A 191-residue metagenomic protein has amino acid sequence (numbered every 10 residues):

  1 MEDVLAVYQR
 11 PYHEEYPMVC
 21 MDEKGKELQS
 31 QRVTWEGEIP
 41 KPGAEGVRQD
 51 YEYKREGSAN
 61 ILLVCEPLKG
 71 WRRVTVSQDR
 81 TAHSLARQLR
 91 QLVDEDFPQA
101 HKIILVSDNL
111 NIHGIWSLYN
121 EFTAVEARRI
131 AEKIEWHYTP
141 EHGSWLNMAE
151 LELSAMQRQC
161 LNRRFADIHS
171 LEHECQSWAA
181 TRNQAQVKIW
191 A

Functional and structural regions predicted by a protein language model:
M1-H83, R87-R90: Extended, low-complexity cationic-aromatic segments
C20-D22, V64, G70, L89 (+6 more regions): Mobile genetic element proteins and their domesticated derivatives, centered on retroelements and DNA transposons
K24-K26, L68, L110-I112, H142-W145: Conserved nucleotide-binding/hydrolysis micro-motifs of P-loop NTPases
S30-R32, G114-N120: A short acidic (Asp/Glu
E45-Y53, E126-M148, R164-F165: RNase H-like polynucleotidyl transferase catalytic core
H83-I104: Short, basic/hydrophobic alpha-helical segments
A100-G114: Acidic/histidine-rich, metal-coordinating catalytic segments
E150-A191: C-terminal anion-handling pockets and recognition modules
